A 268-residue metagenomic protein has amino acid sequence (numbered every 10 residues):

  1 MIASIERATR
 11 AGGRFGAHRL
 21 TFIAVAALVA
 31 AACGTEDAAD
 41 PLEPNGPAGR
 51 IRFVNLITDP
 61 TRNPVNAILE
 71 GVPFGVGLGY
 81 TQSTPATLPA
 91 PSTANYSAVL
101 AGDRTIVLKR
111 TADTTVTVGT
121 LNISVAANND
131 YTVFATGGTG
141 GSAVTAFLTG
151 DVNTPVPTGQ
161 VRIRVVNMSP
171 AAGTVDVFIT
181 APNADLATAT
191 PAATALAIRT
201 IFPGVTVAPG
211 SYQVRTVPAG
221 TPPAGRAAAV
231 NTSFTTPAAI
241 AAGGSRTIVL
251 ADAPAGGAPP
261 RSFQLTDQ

Functional and structural regions predicted by a protein language model:
M1-A32: Sec-dependent bacterial lipoprotein signal peptides
C33-Q268: Intrinsically disordered, low-complexity polar regions and short flexible loop motifs
